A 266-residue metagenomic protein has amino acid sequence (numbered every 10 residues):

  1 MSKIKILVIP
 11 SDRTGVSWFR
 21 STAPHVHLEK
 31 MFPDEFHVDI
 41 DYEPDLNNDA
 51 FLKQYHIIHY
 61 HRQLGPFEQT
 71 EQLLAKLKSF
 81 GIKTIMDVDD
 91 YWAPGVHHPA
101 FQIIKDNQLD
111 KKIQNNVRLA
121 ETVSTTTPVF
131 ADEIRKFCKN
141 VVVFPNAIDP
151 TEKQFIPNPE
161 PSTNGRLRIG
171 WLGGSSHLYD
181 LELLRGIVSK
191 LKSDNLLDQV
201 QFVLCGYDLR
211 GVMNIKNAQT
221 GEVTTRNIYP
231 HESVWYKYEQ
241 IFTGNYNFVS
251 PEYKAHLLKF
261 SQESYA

Functional and structural regions predicted by a protein language model:
M1-G65, I215: N-terminal pre-catalytic "stem/leader" segment of glycosyltransferase-like enzymes
D12-H27, D149-P157, P161-Y265: Conserved catalytic-core segment of nucleotide-activated headgroup transferases in glycan assembly
Q54-H56, G81, L119-E121, C138 (+1 more regions): Short, well-ordered alpha-helix to beta-strand connector turns
I57-H59, I85-D87, S124, G170: Structural motif
H61-S79, L172, L181-L183: An aromatic- and histidine-rich active-site surface loop
A75-S79, I103-V123: Membrane-proximal helix-turn-helix segments that form the acceptor-binding/catalytic region of lipid-linked
L77-P94: Active-site proximal beta-strand in glycosyltransferases
R118-I156: Donor nucleotide-sugar binding/catalytic pocket of nucleotide-sugar-dependent glycosyltransferases
